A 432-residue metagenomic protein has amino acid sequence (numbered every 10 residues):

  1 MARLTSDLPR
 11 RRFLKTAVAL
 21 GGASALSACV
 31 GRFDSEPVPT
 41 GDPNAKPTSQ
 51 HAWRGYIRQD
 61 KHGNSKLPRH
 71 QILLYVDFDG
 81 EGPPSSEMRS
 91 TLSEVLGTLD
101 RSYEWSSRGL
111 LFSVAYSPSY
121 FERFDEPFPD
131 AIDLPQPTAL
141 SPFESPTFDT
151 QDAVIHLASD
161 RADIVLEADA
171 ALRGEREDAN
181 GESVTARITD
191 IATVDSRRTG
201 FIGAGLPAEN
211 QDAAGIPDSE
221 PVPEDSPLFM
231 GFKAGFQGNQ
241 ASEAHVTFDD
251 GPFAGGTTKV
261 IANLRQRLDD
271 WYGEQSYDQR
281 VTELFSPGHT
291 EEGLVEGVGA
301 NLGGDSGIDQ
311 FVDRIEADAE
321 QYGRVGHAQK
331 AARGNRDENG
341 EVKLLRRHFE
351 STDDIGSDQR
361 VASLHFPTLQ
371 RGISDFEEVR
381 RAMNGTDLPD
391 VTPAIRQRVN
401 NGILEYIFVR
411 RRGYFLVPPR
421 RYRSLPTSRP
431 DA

Functional and structural regions predicted by a protein language model:
A2-L4, R12-L26, F33-A432: Long, histidine/aromatic-enriched segments associated with O2/redox biology
